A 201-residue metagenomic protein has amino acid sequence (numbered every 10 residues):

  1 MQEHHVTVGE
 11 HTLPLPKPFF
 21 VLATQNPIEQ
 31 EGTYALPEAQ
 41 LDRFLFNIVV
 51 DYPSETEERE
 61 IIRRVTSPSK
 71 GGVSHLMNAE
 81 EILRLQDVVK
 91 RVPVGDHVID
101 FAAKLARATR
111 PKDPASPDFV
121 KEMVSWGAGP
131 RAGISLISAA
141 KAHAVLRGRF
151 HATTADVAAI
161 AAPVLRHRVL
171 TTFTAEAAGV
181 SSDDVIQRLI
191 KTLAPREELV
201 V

Functional and structural regions predicted by a protein language model:
M1-H5, E29-G32, V49, R63-T66 (+8 more regions): Signal for well-folded cores of large energy- and translation-related assemblies
M1-V92, K141-H143: Canonical AAA+ ATPase core
K17, V21, N26, I61-R64 (+10 more regions): Solvent-exposed, non-transmembrane amphipathic alpha-helical segments
L36, E57, M77, P93 (+4 more regions): Alpha-helix N-cap and coil->helix boundary residues
G72-G133: Conserved AAA+ ATPase small/helical "lid" subdomain
P111-V201: C-terminal engagement/docking regions of AAA+ P-loop ATPases
